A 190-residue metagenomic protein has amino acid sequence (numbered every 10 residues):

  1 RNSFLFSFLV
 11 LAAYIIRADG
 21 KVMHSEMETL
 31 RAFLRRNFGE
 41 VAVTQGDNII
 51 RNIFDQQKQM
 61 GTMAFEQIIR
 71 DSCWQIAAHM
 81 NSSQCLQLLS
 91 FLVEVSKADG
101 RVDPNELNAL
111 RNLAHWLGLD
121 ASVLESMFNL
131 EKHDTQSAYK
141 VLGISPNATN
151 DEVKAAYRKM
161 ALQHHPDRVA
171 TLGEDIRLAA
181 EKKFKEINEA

Functional and structural regions predicted by a protein language model:
R1-R17, K21-A190: Small-residue-enriched hydrophobic alpha-helices in membranes
